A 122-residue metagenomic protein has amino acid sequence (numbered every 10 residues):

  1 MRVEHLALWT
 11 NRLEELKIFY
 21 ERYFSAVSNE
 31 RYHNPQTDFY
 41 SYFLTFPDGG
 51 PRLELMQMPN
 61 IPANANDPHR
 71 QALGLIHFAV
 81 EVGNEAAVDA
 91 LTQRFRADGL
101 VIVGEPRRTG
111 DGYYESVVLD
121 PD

Functional and structural regions predicted by a protein language model:
M1-H5, L73-H77: Short, solvent-exposed beta-strand edge segments and adjacent coil->beta transition regions
A7-W9, T45, A79-G83: Short hydrophobic/aromatic beta-strand micro-patches that form the beta-sheet surface supporting nucleotide- or nucleic
W9-L53: Core segments of cupin and vicinal oxygen chelate
L16-F19, A87, L91: Hydrophobic side chains in well-ordered alpha-helices
N29, F39, N60-N66, G104: A short, acidic/glycine-rich surface segment
F43, T92-D122: Vicinal oxygen chelate
D48-R52, N60-I61, E85-V88: Short, charged/polar surface micro-motifs in flexible loops or helix N-caps
